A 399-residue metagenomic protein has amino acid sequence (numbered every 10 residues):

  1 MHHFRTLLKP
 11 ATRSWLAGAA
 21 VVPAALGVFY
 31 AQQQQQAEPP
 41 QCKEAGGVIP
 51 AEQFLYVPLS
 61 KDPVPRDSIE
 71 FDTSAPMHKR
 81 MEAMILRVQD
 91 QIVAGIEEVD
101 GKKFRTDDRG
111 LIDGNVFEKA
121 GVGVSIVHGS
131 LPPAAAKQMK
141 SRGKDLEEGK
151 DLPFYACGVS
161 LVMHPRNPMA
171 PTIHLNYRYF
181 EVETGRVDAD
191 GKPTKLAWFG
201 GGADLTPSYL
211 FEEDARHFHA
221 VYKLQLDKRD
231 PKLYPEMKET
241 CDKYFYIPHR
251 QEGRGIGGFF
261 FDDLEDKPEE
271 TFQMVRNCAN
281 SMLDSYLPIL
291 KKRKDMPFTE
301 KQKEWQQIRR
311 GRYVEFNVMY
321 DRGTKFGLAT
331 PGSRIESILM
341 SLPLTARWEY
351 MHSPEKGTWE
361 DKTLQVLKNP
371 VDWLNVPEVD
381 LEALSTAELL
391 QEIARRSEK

Functional and structural regions predicted by a protein language model:
H3-P40: Terminal signal-anchor or tail-anchor transmembrane helices that tether membrane-associated enzymes to cellular
V22-L26, E38-D67: N-terminal regions that are enriched for targeting/export leaders and immediately downstream pro/stem segments
D72-D145, L264-Y313, M319: Gly/Pro-rich turn-and-neighbor structural signature
D107-G201: Internal mixed beta-strand/loop scaffold within catalytic domains of large alpha/beta enzymes
L175-G185, K192-S208, L328-T345, E349-S353: Intrinsically disordered, low-complexity regulatory segments enriched in Ser/Thr/Pro and charged residues
V187-P297: Long, contiguous internal "core" modules enriched in hydrophobic/ aromatic residues
K238, D242-G258, K291-S337: An amphipathic alpha-helical core segment
T324, L328-K399: TerminUS-proximal long segments
